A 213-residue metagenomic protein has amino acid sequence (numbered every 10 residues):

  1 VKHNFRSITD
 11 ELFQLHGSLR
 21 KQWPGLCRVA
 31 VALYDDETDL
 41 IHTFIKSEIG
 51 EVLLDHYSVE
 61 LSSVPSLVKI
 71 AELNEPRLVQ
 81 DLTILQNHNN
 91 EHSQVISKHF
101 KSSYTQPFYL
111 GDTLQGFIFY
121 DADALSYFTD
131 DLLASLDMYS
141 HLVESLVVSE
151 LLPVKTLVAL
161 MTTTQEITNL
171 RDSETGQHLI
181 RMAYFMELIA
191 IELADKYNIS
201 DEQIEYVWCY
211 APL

Functional and structural regions predicted by a protein language model:
V1-L19, T163-G176, A190: Short regulatory/linker helices and ligand/cofactor-binding micro-motifs at input modules
G17, A30-H56, S66: GAF sensory/regulatory domain recognition with acknowledged cross-activation on helical regulatory dimers
E51-E91: Regulatory sensory and allosteric helical modules in signal-transduction proteins and certain transcription factors
L73-P76, S135-V154, I189-L193: Signal-transmission/dimerization alpha-helices at domain junctions
K101-Y109: A short, aliphatic-rich beta-strand micro-motif
D112-A122: Sensory beta-strand/linker motifs that couple input domains to effectors
D121-D137, E150: Regulatory loop-to-helix N-cap segments in sensory/regulatory domains that couple ligand/signal detection
G176-A211: Alpha-helical phosphate/pyrophosphate-handling elements in metalloenzyme active cores
